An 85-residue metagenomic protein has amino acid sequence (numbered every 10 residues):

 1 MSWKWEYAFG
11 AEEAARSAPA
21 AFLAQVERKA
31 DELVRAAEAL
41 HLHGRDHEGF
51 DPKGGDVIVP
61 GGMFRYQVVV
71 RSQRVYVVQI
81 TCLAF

Functional and structural regions predicted by a protein language model:
M1-M63, V69-F85: Basic, Lys/Arg-enriched alpha-helical interface segments
